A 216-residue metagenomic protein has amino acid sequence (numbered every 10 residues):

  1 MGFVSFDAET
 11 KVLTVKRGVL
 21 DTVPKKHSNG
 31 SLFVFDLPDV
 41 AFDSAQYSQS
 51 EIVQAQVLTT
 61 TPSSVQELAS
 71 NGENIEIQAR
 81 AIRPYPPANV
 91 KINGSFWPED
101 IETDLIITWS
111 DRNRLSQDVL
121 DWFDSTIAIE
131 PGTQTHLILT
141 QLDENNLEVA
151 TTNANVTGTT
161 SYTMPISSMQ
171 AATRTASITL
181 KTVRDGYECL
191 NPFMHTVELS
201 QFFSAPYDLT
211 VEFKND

Functional and structural regions predicted by a protein language model:
M1-D216: Interface-prone segments of viral and bacterial extracellular assemblies
